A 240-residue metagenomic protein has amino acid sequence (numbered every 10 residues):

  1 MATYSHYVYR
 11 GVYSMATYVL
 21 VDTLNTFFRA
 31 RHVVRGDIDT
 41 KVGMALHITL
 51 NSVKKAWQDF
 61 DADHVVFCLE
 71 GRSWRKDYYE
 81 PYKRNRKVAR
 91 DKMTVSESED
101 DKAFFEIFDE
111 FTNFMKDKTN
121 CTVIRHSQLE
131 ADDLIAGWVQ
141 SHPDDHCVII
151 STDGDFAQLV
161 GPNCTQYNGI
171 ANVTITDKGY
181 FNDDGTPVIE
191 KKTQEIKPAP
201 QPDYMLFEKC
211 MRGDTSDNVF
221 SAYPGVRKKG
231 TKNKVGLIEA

Functional and structural regions predicted by a protein language model:
M1-S14: N-terminal amphipathic/basic-hydrophobic helices that include classical n-h-c signal peptides and signal-anchor
M1-Y4, Y79, G185: Selective for proline/serine-rich intrinsically disordered segments in cytosolic/nuclear regulatory regions
A2-S5, I48-W57, G137-S141: Short alpha-helical segments and helix-capping/turn motifs at coil-helix boundaries
Y7, D77-K87, C121, K209 (+1 more regions): Compositionally biased, low-complexity repeat tracts
G11-F114: Domain-level signal for Mg2+-assisted phosphodiester chemistry and nucleotide/NA-binding surfaces in nucleic-acid
R35-G36, R90-A240: Extended two-metal-dependent nuclease catalytic cores across DNA- and RNA-processing enzymes
